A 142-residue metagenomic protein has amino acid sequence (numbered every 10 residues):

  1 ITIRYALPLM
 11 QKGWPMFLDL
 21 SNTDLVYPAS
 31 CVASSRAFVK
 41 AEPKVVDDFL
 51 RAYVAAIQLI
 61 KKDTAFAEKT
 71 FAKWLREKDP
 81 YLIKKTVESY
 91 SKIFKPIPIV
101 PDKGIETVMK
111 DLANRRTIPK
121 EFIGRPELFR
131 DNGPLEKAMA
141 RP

Functional and structural regions predicted by a protein language model:
I1-T2, D19: Short beta-strand and adjacent tight-turn residues that come in two discontinuous sequence segments and form the edges
I3-Y5, A37: Solvent-exposed coil/turn segments that connect beta secondary-structure elements in extracytoplasmic/periplasmic
L7-P8, K69: Alpha-helical elements of the RecA-like P-loop NTPase motor core of helicases
P8-S21: Ligand-binding "clamshell"
K12, L25-A29: Short gly/pro-enriched beta-turn/loop segments at secondary-structure junctions
P28-K44: A bilobed periplasmic-binding-protein/Venus flytrap-type ligand-binding module shared by bacterial periplasmic
K40-P119: Secondary-structure end/capping motifs
M109-P142: Conserved C-terminal helix/tail region of periplasmic/extracytoplasmic solute-binding proteins
